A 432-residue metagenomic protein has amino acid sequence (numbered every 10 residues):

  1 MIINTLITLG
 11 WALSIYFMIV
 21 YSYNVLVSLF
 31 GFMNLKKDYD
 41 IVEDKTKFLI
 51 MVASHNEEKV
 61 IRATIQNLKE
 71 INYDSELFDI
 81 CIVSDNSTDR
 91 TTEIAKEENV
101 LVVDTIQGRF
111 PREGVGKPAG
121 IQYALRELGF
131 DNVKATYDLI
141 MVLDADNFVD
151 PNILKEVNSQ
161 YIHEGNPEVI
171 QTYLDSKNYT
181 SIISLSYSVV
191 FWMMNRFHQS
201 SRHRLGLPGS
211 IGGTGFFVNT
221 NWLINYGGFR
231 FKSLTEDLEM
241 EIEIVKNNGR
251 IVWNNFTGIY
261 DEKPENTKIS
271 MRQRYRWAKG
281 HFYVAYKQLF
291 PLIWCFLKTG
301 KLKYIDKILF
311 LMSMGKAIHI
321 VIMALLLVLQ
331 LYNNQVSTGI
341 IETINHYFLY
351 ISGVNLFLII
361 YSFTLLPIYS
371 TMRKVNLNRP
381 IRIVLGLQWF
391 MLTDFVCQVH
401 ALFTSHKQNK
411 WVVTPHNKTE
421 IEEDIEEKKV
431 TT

Functional and structural regions predicted by a protein language model:
M1-Q66: N-proximal low-complexity "stem/linker" segments adjacent to membrane-targeting elements
Y23-K47, E70, F290-I305, N333-T432: Juxtamembrane C-terminal module of membrane proteins
T46-L49, D79, I224, E239: Cell-envelope/extracellular polymer assembly enzymes that use nucleotide-activated donors
R62, D89-K96, N152: Acidic helix N-cap motif at the loop->helix transition within catalytic regions of sugar-transfer enzymes
Q66-L77: Short, acidic, metal-binding catalytic loop of nucleotide-sugar glycosyltransferases
S84-T92, Q107-R109: A conserved acidic beta->alpha catalytic loop
V102-V133, Y137, P151-L234, Y275-F282 (+1 more regions): Long helical/loop segments within the catalytic core of UDP-sugar-dependent glycosyltransferases, especially the large
I140: Short aromatic/hydrophobic "clamp" motif used to bind/position activated sugar donors
